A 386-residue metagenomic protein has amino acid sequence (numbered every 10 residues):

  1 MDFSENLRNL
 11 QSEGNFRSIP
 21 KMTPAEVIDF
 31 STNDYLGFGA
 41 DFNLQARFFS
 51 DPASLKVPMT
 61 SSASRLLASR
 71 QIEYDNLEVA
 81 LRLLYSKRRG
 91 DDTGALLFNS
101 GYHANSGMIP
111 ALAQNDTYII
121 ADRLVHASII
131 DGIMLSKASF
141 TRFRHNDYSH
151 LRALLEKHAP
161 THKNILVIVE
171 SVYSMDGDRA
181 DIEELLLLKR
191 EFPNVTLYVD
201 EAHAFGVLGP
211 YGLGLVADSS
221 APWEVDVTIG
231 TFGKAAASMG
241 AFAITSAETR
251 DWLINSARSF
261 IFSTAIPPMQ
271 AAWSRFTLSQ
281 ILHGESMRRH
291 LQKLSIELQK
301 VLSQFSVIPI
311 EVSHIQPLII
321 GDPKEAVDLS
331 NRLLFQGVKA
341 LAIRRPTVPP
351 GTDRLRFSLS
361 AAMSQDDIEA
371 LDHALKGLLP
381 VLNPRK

Functional and structural regions predicted by a protein language model:
M1-T60, V195: N-terminal "arm"/small-domain region of PLP-dependent enzymes with the aminotransferase-like
D34, T141, H145-V199: Active-site phosphate-binding strand-loop segment of PLP-dependent enzymes
F38-F42, A46, S50, I72 (+4 more regions): PLP-dependent enzyme catalytic core of the Aspartate aminotransferase-like
F38-G39, R289-I296, S303-Q336, L359-A361: Conserved PLP-binding catalytic core of the aspartate aminotransferase-like
S50-S100: Conserved N-terminal alpha-helix of the aminotransferase class I/II PLP-enzyme fold
M108-A127: Conserved PLP-anchoring active-site segment centered on the Schiff-base-forming lysine
Y211, A217-W252: Active-site PLP attachment segment
A265-G284, H290, L294: Structural motif of enzymes handling amino- and sulfur-group chemistry
